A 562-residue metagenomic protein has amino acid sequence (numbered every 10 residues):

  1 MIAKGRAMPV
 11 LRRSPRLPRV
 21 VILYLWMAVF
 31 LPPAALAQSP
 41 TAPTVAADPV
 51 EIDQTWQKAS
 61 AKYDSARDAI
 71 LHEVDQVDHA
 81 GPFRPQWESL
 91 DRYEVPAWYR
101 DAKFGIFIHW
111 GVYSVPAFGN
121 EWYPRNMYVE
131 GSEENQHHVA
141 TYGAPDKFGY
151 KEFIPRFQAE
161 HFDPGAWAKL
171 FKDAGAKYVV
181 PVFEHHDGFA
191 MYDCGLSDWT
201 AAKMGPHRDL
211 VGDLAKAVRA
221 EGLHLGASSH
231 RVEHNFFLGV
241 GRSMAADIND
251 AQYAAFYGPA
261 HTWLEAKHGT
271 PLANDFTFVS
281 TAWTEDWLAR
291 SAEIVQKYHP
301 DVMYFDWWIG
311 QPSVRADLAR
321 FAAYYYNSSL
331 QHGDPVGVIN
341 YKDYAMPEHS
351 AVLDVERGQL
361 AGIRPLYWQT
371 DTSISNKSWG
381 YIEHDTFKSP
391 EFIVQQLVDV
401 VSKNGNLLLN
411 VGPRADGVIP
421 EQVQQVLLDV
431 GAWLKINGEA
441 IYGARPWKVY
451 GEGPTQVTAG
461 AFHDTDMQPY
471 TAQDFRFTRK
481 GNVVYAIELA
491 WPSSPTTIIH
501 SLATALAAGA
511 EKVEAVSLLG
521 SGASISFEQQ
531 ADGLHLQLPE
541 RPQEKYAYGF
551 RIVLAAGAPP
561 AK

Functional and structural regions predicted by a protein language model:
M1-L17: N-terminal secretory signal peptides that target proteins for export/translocation
G5, P9, F30, L36-A37: Short stretches within intrinsically disordered, low-complexity N-terminal or propeptide regions
L11, P18-R19, G111, A117: Residues at secondary-structure transition points
V20-A34: Bacterial N-terminal signal peptides
Q38-K562: Mature catalytic domains of secreted/periplasmic carbohydrate-active enzymes
